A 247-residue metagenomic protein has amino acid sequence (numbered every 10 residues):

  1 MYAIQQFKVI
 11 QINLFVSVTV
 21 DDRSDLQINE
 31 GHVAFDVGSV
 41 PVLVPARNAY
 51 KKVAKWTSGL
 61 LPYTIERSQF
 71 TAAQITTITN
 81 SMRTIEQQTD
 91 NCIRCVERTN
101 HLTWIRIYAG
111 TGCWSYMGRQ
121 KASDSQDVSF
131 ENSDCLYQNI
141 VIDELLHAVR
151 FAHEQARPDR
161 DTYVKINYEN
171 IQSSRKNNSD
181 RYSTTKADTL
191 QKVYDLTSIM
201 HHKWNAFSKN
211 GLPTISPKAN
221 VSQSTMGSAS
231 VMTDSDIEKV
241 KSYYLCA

Functional and structural regions predicted by a protein language model:
M1-A247: Zinc-dependent metalloendopeptidases
